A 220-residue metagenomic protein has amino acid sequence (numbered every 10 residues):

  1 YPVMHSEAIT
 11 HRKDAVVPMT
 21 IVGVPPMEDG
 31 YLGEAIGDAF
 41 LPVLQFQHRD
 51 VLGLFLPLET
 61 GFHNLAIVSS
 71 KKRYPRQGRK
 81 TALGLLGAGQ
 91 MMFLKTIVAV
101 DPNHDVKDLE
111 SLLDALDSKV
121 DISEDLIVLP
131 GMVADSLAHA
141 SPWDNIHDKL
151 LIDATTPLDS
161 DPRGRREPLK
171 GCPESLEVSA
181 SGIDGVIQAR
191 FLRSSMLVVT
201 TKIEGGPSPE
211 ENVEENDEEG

Functional and structural regions predicted by a protein language model:
Y1-G220: Charged, compositionally biased interaction regions
